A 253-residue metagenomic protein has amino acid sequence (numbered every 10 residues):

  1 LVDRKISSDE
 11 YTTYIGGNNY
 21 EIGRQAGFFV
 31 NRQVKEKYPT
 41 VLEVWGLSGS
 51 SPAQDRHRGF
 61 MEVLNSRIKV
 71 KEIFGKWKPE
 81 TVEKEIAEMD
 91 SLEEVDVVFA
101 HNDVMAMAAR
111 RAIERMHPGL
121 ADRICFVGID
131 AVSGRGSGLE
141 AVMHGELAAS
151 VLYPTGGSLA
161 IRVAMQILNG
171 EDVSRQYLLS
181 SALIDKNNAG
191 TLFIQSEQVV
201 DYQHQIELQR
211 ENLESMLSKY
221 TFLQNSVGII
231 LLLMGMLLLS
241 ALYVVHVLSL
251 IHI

Functional and structural regions predicted by a protein language model:
L1-K5, T13: Short beta-strand-centered segments that line the small-molecule binding cleft or hinge of alpha/beta clamshell
I15-V41, E80-K84, A106, S133-G138 (+1 more regions): Hydrophobic alpha-helical segments within soluble ligand-binding/sensing domains
G16, L42-S51, F74-G75: Short beta-strand->loop
I22-A26, S51-I68, A108-A112: Short, solvent-exposed amphipathic alpha-helices that sit in or adjacent to ligand/effector-binding or catalytic
S48, P52, E62-L64, L152 (+1 more regions): Hinge/cleft segment of the Venus flytrap/periplasmic-binding protein
F60, K71, G75-L139, I161: Hydrophobic alpha-helical
G235-H246: Cytosolic-side ends of inner-membrane transmembrane helices, especially those that anchor bacterial signal-transduction
H252-I253: Conserved small/polar residues in nucleotide/adenosyl-binding loops
